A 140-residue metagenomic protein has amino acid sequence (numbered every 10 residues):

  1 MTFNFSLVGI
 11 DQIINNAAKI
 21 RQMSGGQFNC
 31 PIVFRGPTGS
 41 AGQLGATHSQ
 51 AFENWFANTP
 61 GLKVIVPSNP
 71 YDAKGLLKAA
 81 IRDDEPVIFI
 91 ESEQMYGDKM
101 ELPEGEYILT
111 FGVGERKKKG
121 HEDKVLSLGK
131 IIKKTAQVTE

Functional and structural regions predicted by a protein language model:
M1-G120, I131: Conserved thiamine diphosphate
K119, D123-E140: Glycine-rich phosphate/diphosphate-binding loop of Rossmann-like nucleotide-binding domains
